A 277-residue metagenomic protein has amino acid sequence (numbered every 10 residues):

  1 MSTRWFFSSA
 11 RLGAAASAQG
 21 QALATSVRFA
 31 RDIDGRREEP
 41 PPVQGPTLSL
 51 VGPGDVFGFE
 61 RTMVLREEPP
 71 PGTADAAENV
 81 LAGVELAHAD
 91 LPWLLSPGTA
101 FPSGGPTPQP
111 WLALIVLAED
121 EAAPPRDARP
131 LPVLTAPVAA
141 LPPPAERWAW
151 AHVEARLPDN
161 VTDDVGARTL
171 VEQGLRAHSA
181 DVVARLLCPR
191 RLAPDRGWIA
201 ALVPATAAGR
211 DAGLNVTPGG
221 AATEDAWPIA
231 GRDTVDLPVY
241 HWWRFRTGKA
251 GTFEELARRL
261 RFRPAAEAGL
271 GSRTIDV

Functional and structural regions predicted by a protein language model:
M1-V161, G219-V277: N-terminal non-catalytic regions of secreted/periplasmic and cell-surface proteins
D163-D181: Short, flexible domain-boundary/linker segments around small modular repeats
Q173-H178, V216-T223: Short linear motifs at secondary-structure transitions and domain/linker junctions
S179-D195: Signal that preferentially marks extracellular ectodomain short beta-strand elements of beta-sandwich modules
R196-T206: Internal, hydrophobic beta-strand segments that form the core of beta-sheet-rich folds
A205-L214: Short acidic/polar inter-strand loop motif in beta-rich domains
